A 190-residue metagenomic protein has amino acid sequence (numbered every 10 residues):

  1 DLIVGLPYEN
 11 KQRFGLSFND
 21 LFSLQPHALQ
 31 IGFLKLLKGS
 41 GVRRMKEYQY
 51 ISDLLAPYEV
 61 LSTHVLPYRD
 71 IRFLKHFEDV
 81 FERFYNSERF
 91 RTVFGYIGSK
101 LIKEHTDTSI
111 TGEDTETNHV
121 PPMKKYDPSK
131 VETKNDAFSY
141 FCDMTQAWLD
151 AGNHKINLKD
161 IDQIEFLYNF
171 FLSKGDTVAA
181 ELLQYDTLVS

Functional and structural regions predicted by a protein language model:
D1-E104: A structural motif corresponding to the C-terminal lobe/cap of the Radical SAM core domain
D79-S190: Radical SAM enzyme core and accessory elements
